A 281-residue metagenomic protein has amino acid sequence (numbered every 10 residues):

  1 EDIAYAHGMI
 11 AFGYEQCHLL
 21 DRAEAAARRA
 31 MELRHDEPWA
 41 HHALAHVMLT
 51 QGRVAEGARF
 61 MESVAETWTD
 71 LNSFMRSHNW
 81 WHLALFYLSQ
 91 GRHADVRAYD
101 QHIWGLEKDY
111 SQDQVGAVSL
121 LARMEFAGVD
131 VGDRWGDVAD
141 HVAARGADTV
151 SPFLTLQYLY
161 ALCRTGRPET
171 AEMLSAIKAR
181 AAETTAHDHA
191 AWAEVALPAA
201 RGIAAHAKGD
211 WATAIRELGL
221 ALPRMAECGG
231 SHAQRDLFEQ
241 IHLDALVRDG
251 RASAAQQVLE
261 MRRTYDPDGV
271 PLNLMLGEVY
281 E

Functional and structural regions predicted by a protein language model:
E1-V138: Extended non-membrane alpha-helical scaffolds
H82-E281: Helix-coil-helix junctions within alpha-helical repeat/solenoid scaffolds
